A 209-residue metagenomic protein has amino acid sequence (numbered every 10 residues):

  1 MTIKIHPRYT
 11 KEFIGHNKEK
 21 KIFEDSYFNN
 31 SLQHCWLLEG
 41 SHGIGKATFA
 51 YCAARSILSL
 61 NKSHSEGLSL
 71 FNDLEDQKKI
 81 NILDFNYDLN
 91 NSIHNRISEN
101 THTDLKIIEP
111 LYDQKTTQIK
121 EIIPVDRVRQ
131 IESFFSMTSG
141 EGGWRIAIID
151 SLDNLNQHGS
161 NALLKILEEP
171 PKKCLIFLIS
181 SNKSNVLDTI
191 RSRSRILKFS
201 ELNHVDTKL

Functional and structural regions predicted by a protein language model:
M1-H158: Clamp-loader machinery-focused feature within the broader ASCE/P-loop NTPase space
I44, N154, S184-N185, V205: Short alpha-helical
T103-D104, K173, S192-R193: Short acidic capping loops at alpha-helix termini that bridge into adjacent secondary structure
S136, N161-L178: Conserved catalytic/switch belt of AAA+ P-loop NTPases
D150-L152, L178-K183, L202-N203: A short beta-strand-to-loop transition that corresponds to the Sensor-1 phosphate-sensing loop of AAA+ P-loop ATPases
H158-L167, N182-R193: Short regulatory helix/loop adjacent to the ATP-binding pocket of P-loop NTPases
R195-D206: Conserved AAA+ ATPase "SRH/arginine-finger" region at the nucleotide-binding site
